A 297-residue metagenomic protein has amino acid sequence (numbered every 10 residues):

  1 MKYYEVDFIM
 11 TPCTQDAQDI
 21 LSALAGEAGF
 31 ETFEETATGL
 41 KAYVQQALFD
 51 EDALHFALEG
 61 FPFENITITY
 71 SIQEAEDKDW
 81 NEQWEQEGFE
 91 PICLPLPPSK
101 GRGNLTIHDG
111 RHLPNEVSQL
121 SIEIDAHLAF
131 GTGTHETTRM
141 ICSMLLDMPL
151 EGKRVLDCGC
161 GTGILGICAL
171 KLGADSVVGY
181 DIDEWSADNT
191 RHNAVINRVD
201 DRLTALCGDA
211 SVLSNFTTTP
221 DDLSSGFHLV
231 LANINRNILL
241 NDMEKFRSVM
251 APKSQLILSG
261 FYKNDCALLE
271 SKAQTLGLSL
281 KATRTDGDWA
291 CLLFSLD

Functional and structural regions predicted by a protein language model:
Y3-N115: N-terminal auxiliary segments of SAM/dcSAM-dependent transferases
T32, S176-V177, L256: A short hydrophobic/small-residue beta-strand
E64-I66, G101, P149, V199 (+1 more regions): Short, structurally constrained coil/turn elements that cap an alpha-helix or connect an alpha-helix to the following
Q119-A126: A short, charged helix-loop
L128, T132-A210: Conserved SAM/SAH cofactor-binding pocket of Class I
I182-D297: S-adenosylmethionine
